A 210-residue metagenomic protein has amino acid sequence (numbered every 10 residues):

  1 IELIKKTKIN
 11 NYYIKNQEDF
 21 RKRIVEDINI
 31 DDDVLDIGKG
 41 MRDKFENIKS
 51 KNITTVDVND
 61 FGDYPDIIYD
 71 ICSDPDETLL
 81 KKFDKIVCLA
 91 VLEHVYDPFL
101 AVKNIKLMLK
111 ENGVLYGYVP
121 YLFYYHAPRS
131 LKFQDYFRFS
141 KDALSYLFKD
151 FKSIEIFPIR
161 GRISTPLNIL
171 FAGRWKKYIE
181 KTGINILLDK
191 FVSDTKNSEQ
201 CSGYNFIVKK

Functional and structural regions predicted by a protein language model:
I1-K81, K85, C201-Y204: Conserved N-terminal segment of class I S-adenosyl-L-methionine
D32, N112-G113: Surface-exposed loop/turn positions
D36, C88, G117: Redox-cofactor binding/interface segments in oxidoreductases and associated redox assembly factors
G40-K44, N59-F61, C72, E93 (+2 more regions): Short, solvent-exposed loop/turn segments at secondary-structure junctions
D74, L89, L131-K132: Conserved short-loop catalytic and cofactor-binding motifs
K85-V91: A short beta-strand submotif of the Rossmann-like class I SAM-dependent methyltransferase core that lines
Y96-L100, N104, V114-K209: S-adenosyl-L-methionine-dependent methyltransferase catalytic module, highlighting the catalytic core
